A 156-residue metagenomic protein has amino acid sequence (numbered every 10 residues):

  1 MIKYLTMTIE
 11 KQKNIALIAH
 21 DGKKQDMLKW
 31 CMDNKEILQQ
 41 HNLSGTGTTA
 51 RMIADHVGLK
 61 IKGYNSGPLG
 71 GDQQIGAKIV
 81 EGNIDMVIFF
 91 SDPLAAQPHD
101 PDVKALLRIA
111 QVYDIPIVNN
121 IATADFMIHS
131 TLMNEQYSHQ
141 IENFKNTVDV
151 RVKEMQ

Functional and structural regions predicted by a protein language model:
Q25-K35: Histidine-anchored nucleotide/phosphate-binding helix
Q40-I53: Short internal beta-strands
N42, L59-G70, S138-Q140: Short hydrophobic/aromatic-enriched beta-strand-loop microsegments
L43, L106-M127: Short, acidic/small-residue loops that bind anionic groups at enzyme active sites
S44-T46, G63-N65, F89, I117-I121: General beta-strand structural signal in soluble alpha/beta enzymes
D72-V112: Mid-chain, well-packed structural core segment of small domains
A122-M155: Short, glycine-/small-residue-rich phosphate/pyrophosphate-handling segment
